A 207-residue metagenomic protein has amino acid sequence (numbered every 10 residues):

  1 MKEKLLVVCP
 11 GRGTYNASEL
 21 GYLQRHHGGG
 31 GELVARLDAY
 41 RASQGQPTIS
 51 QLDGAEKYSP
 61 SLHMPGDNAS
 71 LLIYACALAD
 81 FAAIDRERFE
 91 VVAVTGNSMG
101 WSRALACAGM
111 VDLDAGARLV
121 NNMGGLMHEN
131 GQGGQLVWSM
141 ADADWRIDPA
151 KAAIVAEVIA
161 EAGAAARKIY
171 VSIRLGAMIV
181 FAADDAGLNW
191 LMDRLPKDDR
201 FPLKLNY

Functional and structural regions predicted by a protein language model:
K2-T95, F181: Helix-rich "cap/lid" substructures immediately adjacent to catalytic or cofactor-binding pockets
G13-T14, M99-W101, D185: Gly/Ser/Thr-rich loops at beta-strand to alpha-helix junctions that form or flank small-molecule/cofactor-binding
A55, A93-M99, Q135-M140: Short, glycine/charge-rich beta-strand/loop segments that flank catalytic centers and engage negatively charged groups
G66, L105, A177: Generic anion/oxyanion-binding catalytic loop in active/binding sites
Y74-L78, L105, A117: Conserved active-site region of classical short-chain dehydrogenase/reductase
G96-A106, M110-V111: Glycine-rich nucleophile elbow surrounding the catalytic serine of serine-hydrolase chemistry
A108-Y207: Alpha/beta catalytic cores of group-transfer enzymes, especially the acyltransferase/condensing modules of polyketide
